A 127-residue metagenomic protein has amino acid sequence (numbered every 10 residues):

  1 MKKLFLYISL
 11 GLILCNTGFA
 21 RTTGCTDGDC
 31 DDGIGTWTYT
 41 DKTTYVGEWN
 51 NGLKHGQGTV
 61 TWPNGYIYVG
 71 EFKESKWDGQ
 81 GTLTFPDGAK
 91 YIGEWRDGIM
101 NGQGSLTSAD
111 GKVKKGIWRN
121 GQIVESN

Functional and structural regions predicted by a protein language model:
M1-L4: Positively charged n-region of N-terminal signal peptides that target proteins for export
Y7-C15: Bacterial N-terminal signal peptides
N16-N127: Glycine/tyrosine- and acidic-biased, solvent-exposed loop/turn segments at the edges of beta-strands
